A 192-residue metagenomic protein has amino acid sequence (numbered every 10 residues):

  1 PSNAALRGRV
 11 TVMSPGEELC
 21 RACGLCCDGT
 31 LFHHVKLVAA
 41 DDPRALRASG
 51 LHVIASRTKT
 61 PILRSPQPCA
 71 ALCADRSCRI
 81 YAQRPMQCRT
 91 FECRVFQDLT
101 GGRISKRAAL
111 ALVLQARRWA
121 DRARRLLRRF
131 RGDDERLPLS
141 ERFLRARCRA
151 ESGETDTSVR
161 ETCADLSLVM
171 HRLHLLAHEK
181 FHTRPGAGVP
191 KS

Functional and structural regions predicted by a protein language model:
N3-K191: Hydrophobic scaffolds flanking metal-cofactor catalytic centers in soluble metalloenzymes
